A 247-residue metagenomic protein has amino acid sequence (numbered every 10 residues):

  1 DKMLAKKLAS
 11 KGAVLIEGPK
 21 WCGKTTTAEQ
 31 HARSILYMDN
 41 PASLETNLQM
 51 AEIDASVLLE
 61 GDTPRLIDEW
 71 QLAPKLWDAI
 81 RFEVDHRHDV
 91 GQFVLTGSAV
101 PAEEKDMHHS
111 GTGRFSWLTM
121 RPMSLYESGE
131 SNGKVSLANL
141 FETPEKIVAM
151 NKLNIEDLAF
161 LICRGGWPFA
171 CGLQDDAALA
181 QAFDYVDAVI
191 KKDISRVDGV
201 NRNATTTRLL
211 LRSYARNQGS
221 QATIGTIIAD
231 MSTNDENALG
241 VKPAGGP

Functional and structural regions predicted by a protein language model:
D1-L8: Pre-Walker A adenine-sensing motif
I16: Hydrophobic anchor at the beta1->P-loop junction of P-loop NTPases
K24-T25: Conserved lysine of the Walker
I35-P64: Short glycine-rich substrate-engagement loop in P-loop NTPases that contacts/grips substrate
L66-I67, Q92-S98, T119, S128: Structural recognition of the conserved hydrophobic beta-strand(s) that form the central parallel beta-sheet of P-loop
W77-P101, H108-H109: Conserved catalytic/switch belt of AAA+ P-loop NTPases
P101-W117, G129-K134: Short regulatory helix/loop adjacent to the ATP-binding pocket of P-loop NTPases
G133-P247: Interdomain hinge/linker elements that couple catalytic modules in large macromolecular machines
